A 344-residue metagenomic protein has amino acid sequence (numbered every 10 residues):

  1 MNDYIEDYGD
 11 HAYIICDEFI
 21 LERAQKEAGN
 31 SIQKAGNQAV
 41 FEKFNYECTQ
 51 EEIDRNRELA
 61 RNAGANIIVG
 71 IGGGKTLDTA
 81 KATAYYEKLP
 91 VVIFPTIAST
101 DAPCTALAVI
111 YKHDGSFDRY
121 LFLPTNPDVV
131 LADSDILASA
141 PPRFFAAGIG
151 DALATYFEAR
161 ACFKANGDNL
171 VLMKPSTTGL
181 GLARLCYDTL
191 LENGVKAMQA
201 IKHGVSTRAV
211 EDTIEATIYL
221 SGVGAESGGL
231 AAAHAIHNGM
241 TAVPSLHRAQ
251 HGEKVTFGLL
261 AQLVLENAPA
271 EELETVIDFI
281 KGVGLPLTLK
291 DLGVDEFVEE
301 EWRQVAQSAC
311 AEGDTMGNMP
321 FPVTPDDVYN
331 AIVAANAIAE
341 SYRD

Functional and structural regions predicted by a protein language model:
M1-I67, L289: ATP/NTP phosphate-donor binding region
A12-Y13, A39, N66-V69, P90-V92 (+3 more regions): Structural motif
L21-Q25, K75-A82, D101-C104, G229 (+1 more regions): Short glycine/serine/threonine-rich phosphate/pyrophosphate-binding segments that cradle anionic phosphate groups
A60-I97: A short, small-residue-rich loop immediately preceding and capping a beta-strand
Y85-T178: A glycine/threonine-rich phosphate-anchoring loop and its flanking beta-alpha core in nucleotide/phosphate-binding
L170-L285: Active-site segments that bind and position negatively charged phosphate/pyrophosphate groups
A268-D344: C-terminal charged capping/lid subdomain of soluble metabolic enzymes
